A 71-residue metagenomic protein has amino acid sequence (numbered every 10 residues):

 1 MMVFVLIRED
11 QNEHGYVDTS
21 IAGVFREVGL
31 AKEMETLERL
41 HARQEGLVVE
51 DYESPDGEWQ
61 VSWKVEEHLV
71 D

Functional and structural regions predicted by a protein language model:
V3-D10: A short beta-strand micro-motif
N12-V17, D71: Short, surface-exposed beta-strand/loop "edge" segments at domain boundaries and coil↔beta transitions
V17-G29: A short, exposed loop/beta-hairpin motif centered on an aromatic-Gly-Thr core
L30-T36: Short amphipathic alpha-helices within nucleic acid-binding modules
L37-D71: Short, mixed-charge low-complexity intrinsically disordered segments
